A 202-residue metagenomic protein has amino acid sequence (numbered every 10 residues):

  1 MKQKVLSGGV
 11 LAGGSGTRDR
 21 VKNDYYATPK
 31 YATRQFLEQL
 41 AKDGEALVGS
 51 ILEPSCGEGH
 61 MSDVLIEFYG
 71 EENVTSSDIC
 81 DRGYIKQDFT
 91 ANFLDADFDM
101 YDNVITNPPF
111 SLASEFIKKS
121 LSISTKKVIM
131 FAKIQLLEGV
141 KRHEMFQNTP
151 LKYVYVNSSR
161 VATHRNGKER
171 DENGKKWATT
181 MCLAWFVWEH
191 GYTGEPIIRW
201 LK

Functional and structural regions predicted by a protein language model:
M1-K202: Class I S-adenosyl-L-methionine-dependent methyltransferase catalytic core
